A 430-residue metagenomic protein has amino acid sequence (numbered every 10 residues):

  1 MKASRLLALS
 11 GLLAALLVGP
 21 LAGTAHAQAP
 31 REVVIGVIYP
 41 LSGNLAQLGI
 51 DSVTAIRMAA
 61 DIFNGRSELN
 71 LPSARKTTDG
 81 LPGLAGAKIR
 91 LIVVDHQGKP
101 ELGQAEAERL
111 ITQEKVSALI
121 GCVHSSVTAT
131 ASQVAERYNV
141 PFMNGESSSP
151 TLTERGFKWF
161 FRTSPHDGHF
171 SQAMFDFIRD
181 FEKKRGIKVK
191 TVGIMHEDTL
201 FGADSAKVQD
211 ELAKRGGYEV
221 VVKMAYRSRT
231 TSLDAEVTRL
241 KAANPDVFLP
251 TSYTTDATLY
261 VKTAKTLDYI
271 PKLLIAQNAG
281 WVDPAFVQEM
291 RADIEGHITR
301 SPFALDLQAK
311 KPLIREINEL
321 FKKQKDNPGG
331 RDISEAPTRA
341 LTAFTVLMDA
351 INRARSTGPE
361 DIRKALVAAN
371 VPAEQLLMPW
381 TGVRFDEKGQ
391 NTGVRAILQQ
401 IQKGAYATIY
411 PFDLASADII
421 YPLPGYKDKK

Functional and structural regions predicted by a protein language model:
A8-P20: Bacterial N-terminal signal peptides
L21-A27: Sec/Tat signal peptide C-region and signal peptidase I cleavage site
V34, Q47-T54, R66-E154, T163 (+2 more regions): Beta-alpha junction/loop-to-helix N-cap segments that form part of ligand/metal-binding clefts
G36-R57, F63, H96-P100, V123-H124 (+3 more regions): Extracytoplasmic "Venus flytrap"
D51-K76, F170-D176, L200-G217, V346: Short, solvent-exposed amphipathic alpha-helices that sit in or adjacent to ligand/effector-binding or catalytic
E101, V116-K223, K272-T299, L305-D306: Extracytoplasmic ligand/sensor domains, especially the bilobed periplasmic-binding protein
A264-L341, N352-R353, T357, I409-D418 (+1 more regions): Extracellular/periplasmic periplasmic-binding protein-like sensory domains
F321-P337, M348-I409: Segments of small-molecule ligand-sensing domains
